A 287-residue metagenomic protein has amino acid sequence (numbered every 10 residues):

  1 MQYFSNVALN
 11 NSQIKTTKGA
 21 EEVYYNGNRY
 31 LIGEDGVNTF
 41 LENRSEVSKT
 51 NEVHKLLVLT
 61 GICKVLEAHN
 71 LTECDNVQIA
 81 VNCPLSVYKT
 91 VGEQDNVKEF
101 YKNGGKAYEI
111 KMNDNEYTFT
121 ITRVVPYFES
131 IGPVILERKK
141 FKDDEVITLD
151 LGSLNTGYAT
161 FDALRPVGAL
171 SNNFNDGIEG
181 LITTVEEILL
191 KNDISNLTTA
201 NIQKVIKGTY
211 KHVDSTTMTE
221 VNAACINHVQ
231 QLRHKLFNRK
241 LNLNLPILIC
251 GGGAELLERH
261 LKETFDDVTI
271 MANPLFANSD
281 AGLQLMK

Functional and structural regions predicted by a protein language model:
M1, T156-T160: Short beta-strand scaffold segments in enzyme catalytic cores
M1-T148, P166-I178, A200-L248, G252-K287: Nucleotide/phosphate-binding catalytic cleft detector across ATP-hydrolyzing and phosphate-transferring enzymes
L149-S153: Active-site-proximal alpha-helical scaffolds that flank and shape metal-associated catalytic sites
L154-N155, N175: Short, catalytically relevant binding-site loops at active-site mouths
D162-L164: Short loop/turn segments that connect beta-strands within beta-propeller blades
L189-N192: Acidic, metal/cofactor-coordinating or nucleic-acid-engaging core segments within structured domains
S195-N196: Short, structured loop/turn "capping" segments at alpha-beta junctions
